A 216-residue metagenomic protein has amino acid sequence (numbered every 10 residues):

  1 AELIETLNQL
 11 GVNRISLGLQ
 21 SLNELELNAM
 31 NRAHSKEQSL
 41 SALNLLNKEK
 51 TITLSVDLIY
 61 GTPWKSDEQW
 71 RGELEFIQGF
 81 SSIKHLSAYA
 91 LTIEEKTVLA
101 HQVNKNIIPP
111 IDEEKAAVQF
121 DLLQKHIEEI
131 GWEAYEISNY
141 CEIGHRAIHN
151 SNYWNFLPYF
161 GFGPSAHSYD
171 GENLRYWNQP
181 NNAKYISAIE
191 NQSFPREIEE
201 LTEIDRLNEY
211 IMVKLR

Functional and structural regions predicted by a protein language model:
A1-R216: C-terminal scaffold of the Radical SAM
